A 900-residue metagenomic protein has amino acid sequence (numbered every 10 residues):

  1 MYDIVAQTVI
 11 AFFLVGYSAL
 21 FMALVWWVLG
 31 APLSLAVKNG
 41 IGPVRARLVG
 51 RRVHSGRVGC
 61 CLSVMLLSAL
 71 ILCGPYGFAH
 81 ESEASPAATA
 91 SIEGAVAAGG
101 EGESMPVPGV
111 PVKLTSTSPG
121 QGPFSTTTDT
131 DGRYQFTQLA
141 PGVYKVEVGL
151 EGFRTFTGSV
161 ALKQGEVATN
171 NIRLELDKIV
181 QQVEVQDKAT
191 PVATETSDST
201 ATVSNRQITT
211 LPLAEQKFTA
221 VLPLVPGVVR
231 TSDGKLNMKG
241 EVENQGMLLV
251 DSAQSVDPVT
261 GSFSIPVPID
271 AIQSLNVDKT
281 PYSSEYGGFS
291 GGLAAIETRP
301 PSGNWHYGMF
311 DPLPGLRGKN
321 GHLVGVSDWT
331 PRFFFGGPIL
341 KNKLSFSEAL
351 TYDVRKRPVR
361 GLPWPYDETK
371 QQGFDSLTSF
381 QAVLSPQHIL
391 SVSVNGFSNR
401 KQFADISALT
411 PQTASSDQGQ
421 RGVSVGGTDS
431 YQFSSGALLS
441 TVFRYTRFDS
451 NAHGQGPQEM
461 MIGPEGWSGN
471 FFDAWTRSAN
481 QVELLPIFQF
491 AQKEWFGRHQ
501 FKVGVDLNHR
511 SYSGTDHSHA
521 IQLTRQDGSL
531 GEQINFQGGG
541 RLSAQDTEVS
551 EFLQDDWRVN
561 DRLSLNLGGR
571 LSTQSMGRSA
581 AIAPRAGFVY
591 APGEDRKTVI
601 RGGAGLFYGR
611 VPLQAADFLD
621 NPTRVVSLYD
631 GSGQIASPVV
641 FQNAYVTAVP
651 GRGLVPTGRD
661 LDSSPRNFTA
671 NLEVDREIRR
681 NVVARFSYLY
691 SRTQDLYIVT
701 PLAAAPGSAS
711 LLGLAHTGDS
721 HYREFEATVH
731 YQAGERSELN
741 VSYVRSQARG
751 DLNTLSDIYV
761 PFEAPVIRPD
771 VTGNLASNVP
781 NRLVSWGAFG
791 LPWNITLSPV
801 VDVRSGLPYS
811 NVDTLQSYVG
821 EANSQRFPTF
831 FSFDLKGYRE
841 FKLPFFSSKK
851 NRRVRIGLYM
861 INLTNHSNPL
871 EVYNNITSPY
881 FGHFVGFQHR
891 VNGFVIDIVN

Functional and structural regions predicted by a protein language model:
G77-S204, P268-D270: Periplasm-facing N-terminal accessory domains of Gram-negative outer-membrane beta-barrel systems
F153-R154, G158-N171, Q181-P300, F310-N320 (+5 more regions): Periplasmic N-terminal accessory/gating domains of Gram-negative outer-membrane beta-barrel systems
R230, S284-G287, P301-H306, L340-L344 (+10 more regions): Short loop/turn motifs that connect adjacent beta-strands in outer-membrane beta-barrel proteins
G325-R400, D417-T441, P584: Transmembrane beta-barrel wall of Gram-negative outer-membrane proteins
I389-F552, P701-G713, T717-E724: Replace "related TpsB outer-membrane translocases also match" with "some related outer-membrane beta-barrels such as
G587-G713, P828: Solvent-exposed loop/turn elements at secondary-structure boundaries
N681, W793-L815, S832, Y838-N900: C-terminal beta-signal and adjacent terminal beta-strands/loops of Gram-negative outer-membrane beta-barrel proteins
R685-V812: Gram-negative outer-membrane beta-barrel transporters
